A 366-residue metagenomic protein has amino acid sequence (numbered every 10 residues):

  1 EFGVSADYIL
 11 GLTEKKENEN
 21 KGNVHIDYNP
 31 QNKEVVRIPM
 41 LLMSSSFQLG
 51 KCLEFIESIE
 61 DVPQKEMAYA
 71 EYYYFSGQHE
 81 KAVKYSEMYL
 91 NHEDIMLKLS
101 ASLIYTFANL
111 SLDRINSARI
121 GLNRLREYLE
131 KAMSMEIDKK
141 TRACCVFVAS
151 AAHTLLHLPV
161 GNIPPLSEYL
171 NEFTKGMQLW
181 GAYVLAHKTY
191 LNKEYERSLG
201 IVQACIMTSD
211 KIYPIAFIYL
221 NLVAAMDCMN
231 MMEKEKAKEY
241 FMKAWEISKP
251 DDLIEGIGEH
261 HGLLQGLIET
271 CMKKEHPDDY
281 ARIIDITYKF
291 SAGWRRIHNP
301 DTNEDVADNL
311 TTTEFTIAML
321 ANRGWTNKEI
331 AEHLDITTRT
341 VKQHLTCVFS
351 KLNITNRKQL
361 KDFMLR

Functional and structural regions predicted by a protein language model:
E1-Y8: DNA major-groove recognition helix of helix-turn-helix/homeodomain DNA-binding modules
G11-Q31: Short, charged recognition helix plus adjacent turn of helix-turn-helix-like nucleic-acid-binding domains
V35-L53, E71-E87, S111-Y128, A151-S167 (+2 more regions): Helix-turn-helix repeat elements of alpha-solenoid scaffolds
L53-V62, E87-K98, N123-K139, P164-Q178 (+2 more regions): Solenoid-like repeat scaffolds
M67, S102-Y105, V146-F147, A182-V184 (+2 more regions): TPR/TPR-like alpha-solenoid signature
A151, G161, M177-F217, N221-T312 (+2 more regions): Linker/hinge segments immediately adjacent to helix-turn-helix/homeobox DNA-binding domains
R295-T346, S350-T355, K361-R366: Helix-turn-helix DNA-binding segment
